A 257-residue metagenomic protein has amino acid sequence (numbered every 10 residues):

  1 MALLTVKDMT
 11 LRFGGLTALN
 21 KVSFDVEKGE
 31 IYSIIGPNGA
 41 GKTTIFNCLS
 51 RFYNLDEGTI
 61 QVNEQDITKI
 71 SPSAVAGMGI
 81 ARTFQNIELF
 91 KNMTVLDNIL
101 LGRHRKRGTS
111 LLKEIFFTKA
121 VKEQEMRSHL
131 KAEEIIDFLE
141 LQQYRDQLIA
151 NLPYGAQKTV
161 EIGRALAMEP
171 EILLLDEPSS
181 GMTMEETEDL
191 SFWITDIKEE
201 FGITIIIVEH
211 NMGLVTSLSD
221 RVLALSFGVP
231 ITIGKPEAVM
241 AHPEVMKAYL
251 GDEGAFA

Functional and structural regions predicted by a protein language model:
A2-A257: Glycine-rich phosphate-binding loops of nucleotide-dependent enzymes
